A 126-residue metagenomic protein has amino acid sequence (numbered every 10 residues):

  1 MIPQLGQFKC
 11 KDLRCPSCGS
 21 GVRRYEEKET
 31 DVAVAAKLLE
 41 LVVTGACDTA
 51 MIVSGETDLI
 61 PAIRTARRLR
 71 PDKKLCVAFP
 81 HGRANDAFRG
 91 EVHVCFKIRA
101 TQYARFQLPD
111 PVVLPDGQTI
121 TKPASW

Functional and structural regions predicted by a protein language model:
M1-T49, A87-W126: A charged nuclease-like catalytic/ligand-binding cleft shared by nucleic-acid processing domains
E29, L41-G90: Active-site histidine-anchored catalytic micro-motif
